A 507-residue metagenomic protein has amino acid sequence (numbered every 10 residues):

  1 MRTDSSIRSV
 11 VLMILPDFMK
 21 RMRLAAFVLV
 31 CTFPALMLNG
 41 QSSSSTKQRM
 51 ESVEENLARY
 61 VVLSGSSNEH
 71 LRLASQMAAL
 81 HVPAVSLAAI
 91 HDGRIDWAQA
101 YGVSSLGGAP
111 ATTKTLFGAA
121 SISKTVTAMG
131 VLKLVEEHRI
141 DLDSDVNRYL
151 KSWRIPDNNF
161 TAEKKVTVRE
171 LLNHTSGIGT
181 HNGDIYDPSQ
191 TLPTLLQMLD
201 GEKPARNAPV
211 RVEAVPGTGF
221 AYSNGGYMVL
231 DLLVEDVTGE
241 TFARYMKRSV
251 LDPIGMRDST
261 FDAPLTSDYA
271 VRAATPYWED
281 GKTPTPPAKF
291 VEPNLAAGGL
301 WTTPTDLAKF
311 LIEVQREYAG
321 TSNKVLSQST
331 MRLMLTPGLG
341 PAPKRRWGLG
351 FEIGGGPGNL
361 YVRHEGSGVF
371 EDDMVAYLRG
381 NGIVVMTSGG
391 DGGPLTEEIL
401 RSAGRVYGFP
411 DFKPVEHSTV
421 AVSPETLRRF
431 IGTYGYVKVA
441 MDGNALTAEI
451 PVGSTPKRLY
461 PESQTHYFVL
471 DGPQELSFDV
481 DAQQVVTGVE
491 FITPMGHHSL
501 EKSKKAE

Functional and structural regions predicted by a protein language model:
D4-A26: Bacterial N-terminal signal peptides that target proteins for export
F27, L36-S42, G355-N359, S367 (+1 more regions): Peripheral terminal and inter-domain segments
S42-S66: N-terminal pre-domain segments of enzymes
R59-G118, R139, I155-P156, A208-R211 (+1 more regions): Short, conserved catalytic-motif segment at the N-terminal edge
S67-L73, L87, G93, L116-V146 (+2 more regions): Active-site SXXK
H81-A84, G368-E371, P473: Short, small/polar residue-rich loop motifs at catalytic or cofactor-binding pockets
S105, N158-G368, D373: Short, surface-exposed loop or secondary-structure junction motifs that flank catalytic or metal-binding residues
L142-N158, I254: Short, glycine/proline-biased beta-turn/loop segments that scaffold the active-site neighborhood
